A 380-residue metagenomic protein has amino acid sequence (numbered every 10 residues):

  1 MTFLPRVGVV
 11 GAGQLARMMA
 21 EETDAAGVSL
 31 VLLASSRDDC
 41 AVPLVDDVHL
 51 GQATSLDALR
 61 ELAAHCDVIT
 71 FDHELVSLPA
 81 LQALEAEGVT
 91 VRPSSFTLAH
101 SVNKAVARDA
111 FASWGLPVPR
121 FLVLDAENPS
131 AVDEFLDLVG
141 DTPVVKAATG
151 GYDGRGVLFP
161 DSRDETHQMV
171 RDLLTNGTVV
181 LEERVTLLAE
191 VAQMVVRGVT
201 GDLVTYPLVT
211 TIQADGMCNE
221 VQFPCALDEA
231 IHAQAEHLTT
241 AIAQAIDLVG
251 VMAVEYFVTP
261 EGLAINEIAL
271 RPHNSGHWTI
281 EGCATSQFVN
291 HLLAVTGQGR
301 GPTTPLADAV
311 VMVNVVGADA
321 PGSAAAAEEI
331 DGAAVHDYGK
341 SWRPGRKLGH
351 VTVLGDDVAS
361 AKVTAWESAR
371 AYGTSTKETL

Functional and structural regions predicted by a protein language model:
M1-D109, S113, E127-S130: ATP-binding N-terminal substructure of ATP-dependent carboxylate-amine bond-forming enzymes
F3, L293-L380: Peripheral (often C-terminal) accessory segments that flank ATP-dependent C-N-forming ligase machineries
P93-L158: A conserved helix-loop-beta module that forms one wall/lid of the active-site cleft in ATP-utilizing catalytic domains
R120, T142-V144, G177-E182, M252-A253 (+2 more regions): A short linear hydrophobic-aromatic micro-motif
G156-V254, V258-P260: Internal nucleotide-binding/catalytic subdomain
A233-V254, T259-P260, A269-A318: Active-site "cap" helix and flanking loop/linker of ATP-utilizing ligase/carboxylase catalytic domains
G262-A264: Conserved protein kinase catalytic/activation segment
